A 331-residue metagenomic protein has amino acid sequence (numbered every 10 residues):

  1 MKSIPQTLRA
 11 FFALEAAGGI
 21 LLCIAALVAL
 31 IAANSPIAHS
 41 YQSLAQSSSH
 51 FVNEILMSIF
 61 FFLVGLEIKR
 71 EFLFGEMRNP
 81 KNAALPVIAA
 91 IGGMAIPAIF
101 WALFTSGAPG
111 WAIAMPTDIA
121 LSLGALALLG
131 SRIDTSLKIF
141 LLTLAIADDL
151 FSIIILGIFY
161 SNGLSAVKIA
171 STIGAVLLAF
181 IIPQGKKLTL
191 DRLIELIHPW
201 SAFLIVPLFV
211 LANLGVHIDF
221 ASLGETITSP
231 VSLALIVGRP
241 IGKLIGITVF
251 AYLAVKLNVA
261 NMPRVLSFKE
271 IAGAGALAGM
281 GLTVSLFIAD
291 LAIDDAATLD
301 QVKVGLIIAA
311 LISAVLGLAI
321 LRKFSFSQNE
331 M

Functional and structural regions predicted by a protein language model:
M1-M331: Multi-pass alpha-helical transmembrane bundle typical of ion/small-solute transporters and intramembrane aspartyl
